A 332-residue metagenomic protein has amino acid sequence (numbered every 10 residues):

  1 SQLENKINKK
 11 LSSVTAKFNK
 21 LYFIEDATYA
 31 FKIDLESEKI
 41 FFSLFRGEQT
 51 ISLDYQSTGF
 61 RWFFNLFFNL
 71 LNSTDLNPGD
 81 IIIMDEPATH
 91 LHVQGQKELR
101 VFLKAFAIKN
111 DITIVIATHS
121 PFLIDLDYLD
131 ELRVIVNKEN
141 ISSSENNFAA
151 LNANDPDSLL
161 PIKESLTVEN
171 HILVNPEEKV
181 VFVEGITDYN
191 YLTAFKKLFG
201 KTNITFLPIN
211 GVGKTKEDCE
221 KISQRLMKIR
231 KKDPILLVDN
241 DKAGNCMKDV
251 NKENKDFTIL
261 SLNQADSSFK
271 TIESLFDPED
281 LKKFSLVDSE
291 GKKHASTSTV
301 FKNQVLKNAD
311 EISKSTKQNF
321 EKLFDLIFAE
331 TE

Functional and structural regions predicted by a protein language model:
S1-R46, Q304, N308-T331: Coupling/switch/interface segments within P-loop NTPase motor domains and analogous charged loops in nucleic-acid
S1-Y22, F45-E48, S268, I272-A295: Coupling/switch segment of ABC-type P-loop NTPase heads
Q2, Y55-S57, S267, K314: Residue-level detector of secondary-structure boundary/capping sites
E4-I7, Y55-Q56, V181, G185: Aromatic-acidic/polar surface patches that form glycan- and anion
I7-K10, D34-L173, N190, A329-E332: Switch/communication elements of ASCE P-loop NTPase nucleotide-binding domains
N19, A107, K196: Conserved hydrophobic residues forming the short capping helix/wall of the S-adenosyl-L-methionine
F23-T28, L76-P78, K109-D111, K201-N203 (+1 more regions): Short helix-terminating capping/connector loops at secondary-structure junctions
V168-E332: Acidic, Mg2+-coordinating catalytic modules of nucleic-acid enzymes
